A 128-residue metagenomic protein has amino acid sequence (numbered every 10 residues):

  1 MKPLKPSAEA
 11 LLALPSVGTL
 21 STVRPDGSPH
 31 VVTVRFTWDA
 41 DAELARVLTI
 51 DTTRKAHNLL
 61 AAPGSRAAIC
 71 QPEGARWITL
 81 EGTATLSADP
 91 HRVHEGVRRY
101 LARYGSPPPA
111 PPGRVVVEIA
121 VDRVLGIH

Functional and structural regions predicted by a protein language model:
M1-L14: Extreme N-terminal tail/first-helix region
K2-P3, G74-H128: Charged, gly/pro-rich active-site loop segments
P15-D51, R66-I69, T79-L80: Short beta-strand segments
